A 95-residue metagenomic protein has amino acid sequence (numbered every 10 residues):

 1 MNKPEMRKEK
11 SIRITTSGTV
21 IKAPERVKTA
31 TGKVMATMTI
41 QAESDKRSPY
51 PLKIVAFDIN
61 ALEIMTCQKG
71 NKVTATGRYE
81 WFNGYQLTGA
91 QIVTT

Functional and structural regions predicted by a protein language model:
M1-T95: Single-stranded nucleic acid-binding surfaces, predominantly the OB-fold ssDNA-binding core
